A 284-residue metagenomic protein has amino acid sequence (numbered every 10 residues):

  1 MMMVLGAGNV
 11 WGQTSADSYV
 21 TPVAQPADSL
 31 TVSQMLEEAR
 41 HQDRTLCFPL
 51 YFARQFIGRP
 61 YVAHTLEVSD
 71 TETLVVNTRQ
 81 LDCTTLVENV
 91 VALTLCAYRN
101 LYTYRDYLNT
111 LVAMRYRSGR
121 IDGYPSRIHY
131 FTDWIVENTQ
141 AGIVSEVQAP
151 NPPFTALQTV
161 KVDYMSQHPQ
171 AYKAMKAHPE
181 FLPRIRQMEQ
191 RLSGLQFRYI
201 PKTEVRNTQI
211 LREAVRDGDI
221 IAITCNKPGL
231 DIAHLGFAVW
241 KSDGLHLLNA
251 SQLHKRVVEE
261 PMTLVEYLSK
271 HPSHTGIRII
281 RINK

Functional and structural regions predicted by a protein language model:
M1-A16: Bacterial Sec-dependent N-terminal signal peptides
Y19-P26, S242: Compositional signal for N-terminal targeting/processing segments
A24, H41-P49, V75-C83, R99 (+4 more regions): Extracytoplasmic/periplasmic, Sec-exported soluble proteins
T45-I57, L66: Sequence/structural signature of beta-propeller domains
P60-R198, W240-G244, N249-Q252: Acidic/His-rich structured neighborhood in mature extracellular/periplasmic domains
Y199-L211, C225: Short alpha-helix capping/helix-loop boundary micro-motifs
E213, D219-K284: C-terminal soluble interaction/assembly domains
